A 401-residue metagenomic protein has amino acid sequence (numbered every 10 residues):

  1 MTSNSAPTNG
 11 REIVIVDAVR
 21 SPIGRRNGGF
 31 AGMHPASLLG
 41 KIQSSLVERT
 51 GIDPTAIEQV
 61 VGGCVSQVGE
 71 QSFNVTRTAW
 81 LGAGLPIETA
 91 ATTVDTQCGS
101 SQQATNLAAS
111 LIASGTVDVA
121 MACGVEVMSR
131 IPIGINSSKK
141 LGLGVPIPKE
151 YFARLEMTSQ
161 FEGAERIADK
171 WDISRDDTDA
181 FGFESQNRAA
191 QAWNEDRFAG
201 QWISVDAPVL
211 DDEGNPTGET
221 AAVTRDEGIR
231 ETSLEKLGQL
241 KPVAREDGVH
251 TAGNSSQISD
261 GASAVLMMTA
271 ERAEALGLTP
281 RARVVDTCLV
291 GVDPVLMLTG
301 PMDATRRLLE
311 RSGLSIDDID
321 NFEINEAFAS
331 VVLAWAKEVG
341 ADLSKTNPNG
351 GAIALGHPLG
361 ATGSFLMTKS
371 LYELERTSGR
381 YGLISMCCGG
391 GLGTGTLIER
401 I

Functional and structural regions predicted by a protein language model:
T2-A83, I87-A90, C98, R166-R175 (+5 more regions): Conserved active-site "lid/cap" helical segment
T2-M33, S45, S233-T299, D303 (+3 more regions): Condensing-enzyme catalytic core mediating Claisen C-C bond formation in acyl metabolism
N4, V19-S21, G32-A36, G40-K41 (+4 more regions): N-terminal extracellular/periplasmic Venus flytrap/periplasmic-binding protein-like
C64-V119, R154-E162, E231-Q257, E338-F365 (+2 more regions): Conserved catalytic cysteine-centered active-site region of acyl-thioester-dependent Claisen-condensing enzymes
V94-E126, A168-R197, A264-E271, P358-G379 (+1 more regions): Active-site-proximal alpha-helical scaffold in enzymes
V119-K170: Flexible glycine-/small-residue-enriched beta->alpha junction loops that bind anionic phosphate/pyrophosphate groups
E165, Q201, V285-A354: Active-site pocket-lining segment
